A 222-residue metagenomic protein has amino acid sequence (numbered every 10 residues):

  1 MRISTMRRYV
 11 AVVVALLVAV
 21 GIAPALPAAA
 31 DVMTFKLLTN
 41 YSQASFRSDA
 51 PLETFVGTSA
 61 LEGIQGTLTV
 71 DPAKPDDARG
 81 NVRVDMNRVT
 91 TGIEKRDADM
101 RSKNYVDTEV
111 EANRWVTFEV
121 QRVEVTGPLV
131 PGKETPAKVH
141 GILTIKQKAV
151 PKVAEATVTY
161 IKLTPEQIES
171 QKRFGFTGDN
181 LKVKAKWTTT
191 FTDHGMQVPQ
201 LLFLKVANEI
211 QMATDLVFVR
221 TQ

Functional and structural regions predicted by a protein language model:
R2-V14: Bacterial N-terminal signal peptides that target proteins for export
V12-A23: Bacterial N-terminal signal peptides
A28-Q222: Low-complexity, acidic/polar, glycine-enriched regions of mature
